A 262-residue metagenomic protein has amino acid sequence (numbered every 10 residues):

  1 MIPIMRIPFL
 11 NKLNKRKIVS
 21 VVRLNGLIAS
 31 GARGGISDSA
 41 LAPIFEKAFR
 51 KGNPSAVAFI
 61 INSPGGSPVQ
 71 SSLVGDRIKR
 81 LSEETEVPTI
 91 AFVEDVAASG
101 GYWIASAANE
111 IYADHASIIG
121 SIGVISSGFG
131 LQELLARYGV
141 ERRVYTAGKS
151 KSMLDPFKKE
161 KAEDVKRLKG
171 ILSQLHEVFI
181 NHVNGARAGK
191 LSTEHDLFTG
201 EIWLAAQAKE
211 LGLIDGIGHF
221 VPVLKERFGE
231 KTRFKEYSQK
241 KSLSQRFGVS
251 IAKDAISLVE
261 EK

Functional and structural regions predicted by a protein language model:
M1-D114, I125-K262: N-terminal organellar transit peptides
